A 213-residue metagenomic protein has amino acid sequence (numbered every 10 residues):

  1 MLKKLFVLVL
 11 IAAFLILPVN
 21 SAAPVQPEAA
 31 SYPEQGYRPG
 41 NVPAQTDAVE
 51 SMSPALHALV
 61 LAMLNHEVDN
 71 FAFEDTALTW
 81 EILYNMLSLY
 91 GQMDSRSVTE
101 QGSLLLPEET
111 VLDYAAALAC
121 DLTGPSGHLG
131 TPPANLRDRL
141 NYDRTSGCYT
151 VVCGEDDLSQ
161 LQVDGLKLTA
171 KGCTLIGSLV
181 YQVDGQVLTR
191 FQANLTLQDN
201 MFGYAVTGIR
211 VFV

Functional and structural regions predicted by a protein language model:
M1-L5: Positively charged n-region of N-terminal signal peptides that target proteins for export
V7-V9, L188: Generic N-terminal leader/targeting and pre-domain segments
L10, F14-L17, L195: Hydrophobic core
I16-A30: Sec-dependent signal peptide cleavage junction
Y32-G147: Core segments of small alpha/beta cavity-forming domains
E34-Y37, L188-V213: Short beta-strand edge/turn micro-motifs at domain boundaries
S88-V98, S178-D184, Q198-D199, F212-V213: Short, flexible beta-strand-to-coil junctions
N141-T189: Acidic, glycine-rich flexible loop segments
